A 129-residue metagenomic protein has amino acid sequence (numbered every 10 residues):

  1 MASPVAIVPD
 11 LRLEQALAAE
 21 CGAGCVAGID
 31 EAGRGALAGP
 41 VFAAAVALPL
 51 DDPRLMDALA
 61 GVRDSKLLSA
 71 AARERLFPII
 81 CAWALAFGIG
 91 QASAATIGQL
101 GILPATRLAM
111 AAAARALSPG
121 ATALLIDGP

Functional and structural regions predicted by a protein language model:
M1-P129: Acidic (Asp/Glu) carboxylate-rich active-site/surface patches
